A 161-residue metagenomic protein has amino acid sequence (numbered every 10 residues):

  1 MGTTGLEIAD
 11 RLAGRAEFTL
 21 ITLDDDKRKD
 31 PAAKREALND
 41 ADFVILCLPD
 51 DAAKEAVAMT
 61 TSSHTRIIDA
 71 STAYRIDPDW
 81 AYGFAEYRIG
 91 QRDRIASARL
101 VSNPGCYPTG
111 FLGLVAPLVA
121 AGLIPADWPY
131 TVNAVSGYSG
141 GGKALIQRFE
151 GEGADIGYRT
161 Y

Functional and structural regions predicted by a protein language model:
M1-Y161: N-terminal Rossmann-like NAD(P) cofactor-binding subdomain of oxidoreductases, focused on the glycine-rich
